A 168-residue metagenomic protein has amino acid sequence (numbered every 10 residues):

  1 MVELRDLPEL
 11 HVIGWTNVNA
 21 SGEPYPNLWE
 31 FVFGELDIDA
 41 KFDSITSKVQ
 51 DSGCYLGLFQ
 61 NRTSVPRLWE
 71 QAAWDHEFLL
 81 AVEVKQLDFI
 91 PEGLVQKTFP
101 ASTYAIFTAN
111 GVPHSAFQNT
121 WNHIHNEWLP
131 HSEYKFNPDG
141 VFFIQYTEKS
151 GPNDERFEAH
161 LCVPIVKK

Functional and structural regions predicted by a protein language model:
M1-K168: A solvent-exposed interaction/effector surface
